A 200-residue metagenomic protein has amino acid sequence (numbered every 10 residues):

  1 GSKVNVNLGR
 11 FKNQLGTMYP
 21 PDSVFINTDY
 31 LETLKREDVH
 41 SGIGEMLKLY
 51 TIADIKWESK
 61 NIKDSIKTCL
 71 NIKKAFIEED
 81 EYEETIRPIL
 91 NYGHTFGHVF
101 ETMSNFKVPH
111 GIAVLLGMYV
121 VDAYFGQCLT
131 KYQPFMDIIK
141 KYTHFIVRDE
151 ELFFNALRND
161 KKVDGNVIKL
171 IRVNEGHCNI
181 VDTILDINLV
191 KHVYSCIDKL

Functional and structural regions predicted by a protein language model:
G1-W57, G176: A glycine/threonine-rich phosphate-anchoring loop and its flanking beta-alpha core in nucleotide/phosphate-binding
R10-F11, T102, A156-L157: Glycine-rich, charged/polar anion/phosphate-binding loops that engage phosphate groups from diverse ligands
D22, I89, K169-L170: Residue-level marker of motif borders
T33-V39, K60-N61, K107-G111, V163: Structural motif
I43-L47, S65-K73, M118, L157 (+1 more regions): Short alpha-helical scaffolding segments that buttress acidic/His motifs in well-ordered protein cores
G44, L129-L200: C-terminal charged capping/lid subdomain of soluble metabolic enzymes
W57-L152: Active-site segments that bind and position negatively charged phosphate/pyrophosphate groups
